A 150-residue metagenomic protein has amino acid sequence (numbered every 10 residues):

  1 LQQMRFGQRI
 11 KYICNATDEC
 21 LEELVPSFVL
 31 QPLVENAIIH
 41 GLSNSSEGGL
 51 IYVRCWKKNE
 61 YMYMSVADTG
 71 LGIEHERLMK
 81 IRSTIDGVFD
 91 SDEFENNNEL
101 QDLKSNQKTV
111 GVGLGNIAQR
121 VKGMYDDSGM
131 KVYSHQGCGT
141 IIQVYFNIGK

Functional and structural regions predicted by a protein language model:
L1-K131, T140-Q143: Two-component histidine phosphotransfer core
V144-K150: C-terminal beta-strand of the catalytic ATP-binding
